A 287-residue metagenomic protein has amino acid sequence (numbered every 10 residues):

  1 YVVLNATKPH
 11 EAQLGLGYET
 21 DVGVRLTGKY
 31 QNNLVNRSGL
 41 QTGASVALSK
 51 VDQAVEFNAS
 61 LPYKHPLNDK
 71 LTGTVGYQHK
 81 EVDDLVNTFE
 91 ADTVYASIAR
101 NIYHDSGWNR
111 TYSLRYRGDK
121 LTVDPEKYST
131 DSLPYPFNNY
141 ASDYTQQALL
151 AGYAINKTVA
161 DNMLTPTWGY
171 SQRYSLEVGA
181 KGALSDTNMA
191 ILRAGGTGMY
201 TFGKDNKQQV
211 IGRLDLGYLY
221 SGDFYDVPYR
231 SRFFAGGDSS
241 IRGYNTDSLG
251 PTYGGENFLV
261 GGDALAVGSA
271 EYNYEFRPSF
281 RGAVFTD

Functional and structural regions predicted by a protein language model:
Y1-R173, V210, I241-D263: Gram-negative/organellar outer-membrane beta-barrel architecture
V2, Y30, A59, I155 (+4 more regions): Hydrophobic, well-ordered secondary-structure elements that form the walls of internal hydrophobic environments
S60-P62, T158-N162, G179-K181, T197-T201 (+2 more regions): Short beta-turn/strand-loop junction motif enriched in small, turn-promoting residues
E81, A180-A183: A generic structural motif
L85-T88, L184-N188: Short, solvent-exposed loop/turn segments at secondary-structure boundaries
D92-A99, Q172-A180, T187-G222: Transmembrane beta-barrel strand/turn architecture of Gram-negative outer membrane proteins
N206-F285: Extracytoplasmic gating/loop element in the C-terminal half of outer-membrane beta-barrel translocons and assembly
